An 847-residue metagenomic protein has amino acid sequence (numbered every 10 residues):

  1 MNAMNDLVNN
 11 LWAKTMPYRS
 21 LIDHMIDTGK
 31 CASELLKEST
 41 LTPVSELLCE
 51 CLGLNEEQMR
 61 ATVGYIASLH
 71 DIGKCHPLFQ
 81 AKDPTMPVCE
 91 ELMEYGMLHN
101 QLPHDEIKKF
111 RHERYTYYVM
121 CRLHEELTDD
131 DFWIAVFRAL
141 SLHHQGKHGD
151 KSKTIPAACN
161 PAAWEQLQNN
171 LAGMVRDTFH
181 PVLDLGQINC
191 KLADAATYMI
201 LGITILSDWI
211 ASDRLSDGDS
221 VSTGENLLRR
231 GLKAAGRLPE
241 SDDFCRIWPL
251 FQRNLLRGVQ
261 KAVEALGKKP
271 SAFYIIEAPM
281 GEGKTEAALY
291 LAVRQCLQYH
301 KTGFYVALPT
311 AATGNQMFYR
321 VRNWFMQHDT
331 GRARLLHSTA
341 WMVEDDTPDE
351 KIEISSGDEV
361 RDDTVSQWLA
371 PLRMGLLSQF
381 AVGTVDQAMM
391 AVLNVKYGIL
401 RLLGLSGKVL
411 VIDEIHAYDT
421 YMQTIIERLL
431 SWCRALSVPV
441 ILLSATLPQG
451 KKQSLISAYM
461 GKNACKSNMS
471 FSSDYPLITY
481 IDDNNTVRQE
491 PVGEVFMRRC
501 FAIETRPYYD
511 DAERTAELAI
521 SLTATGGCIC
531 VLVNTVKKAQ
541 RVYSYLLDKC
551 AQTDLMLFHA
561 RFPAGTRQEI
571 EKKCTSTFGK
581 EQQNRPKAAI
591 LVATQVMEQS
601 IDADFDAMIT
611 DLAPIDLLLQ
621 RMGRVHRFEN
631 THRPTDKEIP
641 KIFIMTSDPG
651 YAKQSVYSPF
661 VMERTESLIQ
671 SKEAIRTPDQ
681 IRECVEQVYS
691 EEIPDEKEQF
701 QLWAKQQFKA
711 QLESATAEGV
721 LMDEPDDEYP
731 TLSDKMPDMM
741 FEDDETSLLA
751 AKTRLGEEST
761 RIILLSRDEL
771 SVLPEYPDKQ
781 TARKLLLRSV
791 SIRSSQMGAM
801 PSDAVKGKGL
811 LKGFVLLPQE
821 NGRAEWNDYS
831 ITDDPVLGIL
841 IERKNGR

Functional and structural regions predicted by a protein language model:
N2-S241: Accessory nucleic-acid engagement/destabilization modules that flank
D129, K452, A502, Y509-Q582 (+2 more regions): C-terminal helicase lobe and adjacent C-terminal extensions/tails of nucleic-acid helicase motors
D243-E277: Conserved pre-motif I regulatory segment
P270-A292, Y418, S444: Walker A/P-loop
T302-W324, L335-W341, L447-K451, V536: Conserved Walker A/P-loop ATP-binding site and its immediately adjacent core in helicase/helicase-like ATPase domains
V321-Q379, V385-M389: A substrate-engagement module of RecA-like helicase motors
L403-V409, H416-Q489: Post-DEXD/H (motif II) to motif III coupling segment of the RecA-like Helicase ATP-binding lobe
N463-A539: Conserved interdomain linker/interface between the two RecA-like ATPase lobes of SF2 helicase motors
